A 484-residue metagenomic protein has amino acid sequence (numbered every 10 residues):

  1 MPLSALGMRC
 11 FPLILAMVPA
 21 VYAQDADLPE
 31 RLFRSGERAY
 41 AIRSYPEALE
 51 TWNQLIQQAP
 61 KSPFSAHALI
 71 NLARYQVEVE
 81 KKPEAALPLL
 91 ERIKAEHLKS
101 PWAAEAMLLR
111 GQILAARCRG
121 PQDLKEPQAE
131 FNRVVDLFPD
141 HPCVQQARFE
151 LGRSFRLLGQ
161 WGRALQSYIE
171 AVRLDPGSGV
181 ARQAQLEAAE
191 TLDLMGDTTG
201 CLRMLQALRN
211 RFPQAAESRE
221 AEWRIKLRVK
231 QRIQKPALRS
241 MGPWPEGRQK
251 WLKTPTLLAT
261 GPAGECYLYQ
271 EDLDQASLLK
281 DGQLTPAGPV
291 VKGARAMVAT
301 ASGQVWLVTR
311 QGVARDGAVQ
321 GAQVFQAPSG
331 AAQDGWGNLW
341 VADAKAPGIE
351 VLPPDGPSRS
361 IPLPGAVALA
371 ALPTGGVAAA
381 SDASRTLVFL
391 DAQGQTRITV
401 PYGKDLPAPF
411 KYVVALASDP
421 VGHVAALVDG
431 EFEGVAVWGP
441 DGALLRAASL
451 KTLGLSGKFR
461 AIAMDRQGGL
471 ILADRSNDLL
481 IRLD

Functional and structural regions predicted by a protein language model:
M1-M8: N-terminal secretory signal peptides that target proteins for export/translocation
R9-V18: Bacterial N-terminal signal peptides
A20-Q320, Q326-W340, A344-I361, G365 (+4 more regions): Acidic, polar-rich low-complexity tracts and alpha-helical solenoid repeat scaffolds
